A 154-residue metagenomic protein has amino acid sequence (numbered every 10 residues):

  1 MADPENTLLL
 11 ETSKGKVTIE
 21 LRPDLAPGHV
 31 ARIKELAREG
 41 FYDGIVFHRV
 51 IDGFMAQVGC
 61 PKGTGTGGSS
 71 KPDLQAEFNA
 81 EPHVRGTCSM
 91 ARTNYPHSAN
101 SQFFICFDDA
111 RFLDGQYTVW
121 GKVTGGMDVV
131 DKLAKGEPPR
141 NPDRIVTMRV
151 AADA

Functional and structural regions predicted by a protein language model:
M1-A154: Cyclophilin-like peptidyl-prolyl cis-trans isomerases
